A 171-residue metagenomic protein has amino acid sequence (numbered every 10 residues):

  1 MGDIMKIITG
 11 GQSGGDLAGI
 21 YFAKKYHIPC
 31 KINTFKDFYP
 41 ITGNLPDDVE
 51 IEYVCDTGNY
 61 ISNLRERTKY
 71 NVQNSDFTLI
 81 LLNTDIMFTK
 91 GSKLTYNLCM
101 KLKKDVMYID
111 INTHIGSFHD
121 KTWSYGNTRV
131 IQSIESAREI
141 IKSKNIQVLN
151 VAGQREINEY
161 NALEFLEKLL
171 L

Functional and structural regions predicted by a protein language model:
G2-V148, R155-L169: Acidic/glycine-enriched connector segments
